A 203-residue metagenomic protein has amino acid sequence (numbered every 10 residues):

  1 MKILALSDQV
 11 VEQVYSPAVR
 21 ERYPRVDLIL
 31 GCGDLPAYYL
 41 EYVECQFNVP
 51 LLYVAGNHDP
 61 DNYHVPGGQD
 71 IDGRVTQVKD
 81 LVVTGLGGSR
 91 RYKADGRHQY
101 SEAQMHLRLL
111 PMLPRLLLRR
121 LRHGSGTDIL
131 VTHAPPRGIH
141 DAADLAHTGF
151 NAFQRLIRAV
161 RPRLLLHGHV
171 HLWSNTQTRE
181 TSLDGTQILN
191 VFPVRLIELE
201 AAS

Functional and structural regions predicted by a protein language model:
M1-E44, R122-G126: N-terminal active-site segment of His-dependent metallophosphoesterases
A5-Q13, A55-T148: Conserved catalytic scaffold of divalent metal-dependent phosphoesterases
A5-S7, L28-D34, L51-N57, I129-H133 (+3 more regions): Active-site neighborhood of phospho(di)ester-bond hydrolases with catalytic His/Asp-centered motifs
L6, Y15-P17, V75-D80, L156-V160 (+1 more regions): Binuclear metal-dependent phosphoesterase catalytic core
Y15-V19, L35, Y39-V49, P60-D72 (+2 more regions): Metal-dependent catalytic neighborhoods of phosphoester/phosphodiester hydrolases
V19, Y39, G149-L156: A general structural detector for well-ordered alpha-helical segments in enzyme core domains, enriched
Y23-P24, E44-N48, V78, H123 (+2 more regions): Short, conserved loop/helix-junction motifs that constitute active-site signature segments in enzyme catalytic cores
